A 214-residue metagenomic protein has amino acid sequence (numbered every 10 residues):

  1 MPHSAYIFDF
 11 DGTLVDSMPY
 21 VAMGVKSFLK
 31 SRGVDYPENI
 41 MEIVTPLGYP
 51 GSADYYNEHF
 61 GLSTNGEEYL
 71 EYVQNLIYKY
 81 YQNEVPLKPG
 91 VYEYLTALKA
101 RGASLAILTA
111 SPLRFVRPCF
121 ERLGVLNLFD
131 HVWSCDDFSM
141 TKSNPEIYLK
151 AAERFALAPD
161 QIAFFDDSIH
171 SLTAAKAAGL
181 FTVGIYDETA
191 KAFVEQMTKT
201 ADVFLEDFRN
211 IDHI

Functional and structural regions predicted by a protein language model:
M1-S4, T96-K99, L113, R117-I214: Asp-based, Mg2+/Mn2+-dependent phosphohydrolase catalytic module
P2-A97, R101: N-terminal helical cap/lid subdomain that shapes the substrate entry/recognition surface in HAD-like hydrolases
T13, T109-S111: Conserved phosphate-coupling serine/threonine residues in phosphotransfer and NTP-handling enzymes
L14, L87, L105, M140 (+1 more regions): Conserved SAM-binding loop
D35, S104, F181: Residue-level detector of anion-binding/catalytic polar loops
P46, P112-L113: Short "lid" loop at the C-terminus of a central beta-strand within the Rossmann-like core of SAM-dependent
Y81-P86, A110, T182-G184: Short, flexible loop segments at the rims of nucleotide/cofactor-binding pockets, characterized by
